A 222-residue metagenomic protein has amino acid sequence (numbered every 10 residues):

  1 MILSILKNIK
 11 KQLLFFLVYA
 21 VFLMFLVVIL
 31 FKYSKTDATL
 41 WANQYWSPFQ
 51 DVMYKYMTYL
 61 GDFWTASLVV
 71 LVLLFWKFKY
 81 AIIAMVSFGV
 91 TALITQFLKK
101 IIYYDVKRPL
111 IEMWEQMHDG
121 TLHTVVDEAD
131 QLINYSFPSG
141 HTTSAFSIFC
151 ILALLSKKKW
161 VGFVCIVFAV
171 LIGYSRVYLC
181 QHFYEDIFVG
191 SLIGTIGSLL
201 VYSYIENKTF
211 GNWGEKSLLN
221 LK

Functional and structural regions predicted by a protein language model:
M1-L68, K99-A129: N-terminal transmembrane-helix/juxtamembrane module of multi-pass inner/ER membrane proteins
L3-I5, G120-K222: Membrane-embedded catalytic cores of phosphoryl/pyrophosphoryl-handling enzymes
K10-V18, V69-K100: Interfacial segments of alpha-helical transmembrane regions
F25-I29, G89-F97, F168-C180: Aromatic-anchored segments of alpha-helical transmembrane domains
F31-S34, W76, I102-D105, K157 (+1 more regions): Short helix-capping/hinge motifs at transmembrane helix termini and TM-loop junctions
T39, L74, T95-Y103, A153 (+2 more regions): Membrane-water interface at transmembrane helix exits
F49-Q50, K77-A81, K157-F163: Membrane-helix interface segments
T58-K77, H141-F146: Hydrophobic alpha-helical transmembrane segments
